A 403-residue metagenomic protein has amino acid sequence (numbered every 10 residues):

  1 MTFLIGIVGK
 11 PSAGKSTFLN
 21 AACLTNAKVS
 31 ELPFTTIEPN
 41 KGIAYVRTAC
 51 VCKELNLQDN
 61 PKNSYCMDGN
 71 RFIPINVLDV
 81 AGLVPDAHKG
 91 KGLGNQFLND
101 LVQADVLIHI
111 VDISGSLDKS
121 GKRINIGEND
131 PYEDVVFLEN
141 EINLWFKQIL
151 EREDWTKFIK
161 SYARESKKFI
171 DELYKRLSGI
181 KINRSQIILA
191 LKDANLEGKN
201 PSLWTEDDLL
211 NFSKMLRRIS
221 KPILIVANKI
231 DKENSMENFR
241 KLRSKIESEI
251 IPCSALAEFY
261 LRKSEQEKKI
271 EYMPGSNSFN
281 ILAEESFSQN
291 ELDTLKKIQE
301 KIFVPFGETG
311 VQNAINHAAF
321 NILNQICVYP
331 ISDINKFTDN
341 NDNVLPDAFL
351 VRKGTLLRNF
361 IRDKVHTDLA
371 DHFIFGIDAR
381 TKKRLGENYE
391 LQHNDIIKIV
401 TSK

Functional and structural regions predicted by a protein language model:
M1-Y162, L173-R176, R218, P222: Conserved G1/Walker A P-loop phosphate-binding module
E153-T156, K160, R164, P222-L224 (+1 more regions): Canonical P-loop GTPase G-domain recognition
K160-R240, F303, C327, S332: Non-catalytic, charge-rich alpha-helical accessory subdomains
N340-L356: Short, contiguous acidic and Ser/Thr-rich linear segments
K353-D368: Short amphipathic, charge-patterned alpha-helical segments
I374-E390: Short acidic beta-strand-loop surface patches of small beta-rich interaction domains
N394-D395: Loop/turn positions that initiate beta-strands
T401-K403: Short, charged beta-turn/beta-strand-edge "cap" motif at the junction between a beta-strand and an adjacent loop
